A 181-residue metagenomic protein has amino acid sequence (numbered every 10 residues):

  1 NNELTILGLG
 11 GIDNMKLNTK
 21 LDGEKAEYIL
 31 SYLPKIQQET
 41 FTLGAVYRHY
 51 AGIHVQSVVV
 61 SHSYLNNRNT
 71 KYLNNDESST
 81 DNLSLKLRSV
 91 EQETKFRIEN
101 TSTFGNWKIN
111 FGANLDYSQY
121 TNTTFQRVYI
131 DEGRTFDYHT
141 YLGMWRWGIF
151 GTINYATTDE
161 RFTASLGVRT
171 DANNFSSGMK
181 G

Functional and structural regions predicted by a protein language model:
N1, G11-N18, Q56-L83, Y141-G181: Surface-exposed extracellular loop regions of Gram-negative outer-membrane beta-barrel proteins
E3-Q56, Y64-Q92: Flexible loop and strand-edge segments within Gram-negative outer membrane beta-barrel domains
L4, A51, Q56, S102 (+2 more regions): Intrinsic disorder/low-complexity detector
L7-G10, D22, L43, A51 (+5 more regions): Feature targets compositionally biased, intrinsically disordered low-complexity regions with long contiguous runs
L21, F125-R127, M179-G181: Short, glycine/charged-enriched secondary-structure capping and boundary segments
K35, H49, S84-T163: Outer-membrane beta-barrel transmembrane domain signature of Gram-negative proteins, especially the mid-to-C-terminal
